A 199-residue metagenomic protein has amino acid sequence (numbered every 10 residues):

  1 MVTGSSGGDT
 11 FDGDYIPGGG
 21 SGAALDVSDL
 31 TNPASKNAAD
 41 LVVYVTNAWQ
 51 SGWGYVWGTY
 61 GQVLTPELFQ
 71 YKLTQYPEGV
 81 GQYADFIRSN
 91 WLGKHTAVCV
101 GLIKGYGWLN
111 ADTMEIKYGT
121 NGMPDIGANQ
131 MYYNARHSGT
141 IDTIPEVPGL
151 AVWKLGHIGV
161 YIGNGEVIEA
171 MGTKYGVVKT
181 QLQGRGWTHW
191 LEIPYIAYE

Functional and structural regions predicted by a protein language model:
G4-G8, D12, W190-E199: Non-catalytic cell-wall polysaccharide-engagement segments
G7-D112, L155-H157, I168-A170: N-terminal capping segments
T10, D85, M131-Y132, P194: Intrinsic disorder/low-structure terminal segments
S28-V43, S51, L92-K94, K104 (+2 more regions): ...with weaker cross-activation on analogous glycine-rich loops/strands in unrelated enzymes
